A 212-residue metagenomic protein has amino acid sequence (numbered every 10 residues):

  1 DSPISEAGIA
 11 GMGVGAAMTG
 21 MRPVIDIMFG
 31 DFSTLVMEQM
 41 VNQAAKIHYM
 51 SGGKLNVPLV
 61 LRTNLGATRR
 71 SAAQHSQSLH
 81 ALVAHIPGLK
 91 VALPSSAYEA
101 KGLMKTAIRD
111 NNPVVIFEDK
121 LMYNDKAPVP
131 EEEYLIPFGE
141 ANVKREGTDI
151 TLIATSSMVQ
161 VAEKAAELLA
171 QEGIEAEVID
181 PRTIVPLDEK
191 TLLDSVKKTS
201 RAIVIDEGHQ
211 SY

Functional and structural regions predicted by a protein language model:
D1-P113, F117: Thiamine diphosphate
K54-L59, T68, K120-Y212: Thiamine diphosphate
